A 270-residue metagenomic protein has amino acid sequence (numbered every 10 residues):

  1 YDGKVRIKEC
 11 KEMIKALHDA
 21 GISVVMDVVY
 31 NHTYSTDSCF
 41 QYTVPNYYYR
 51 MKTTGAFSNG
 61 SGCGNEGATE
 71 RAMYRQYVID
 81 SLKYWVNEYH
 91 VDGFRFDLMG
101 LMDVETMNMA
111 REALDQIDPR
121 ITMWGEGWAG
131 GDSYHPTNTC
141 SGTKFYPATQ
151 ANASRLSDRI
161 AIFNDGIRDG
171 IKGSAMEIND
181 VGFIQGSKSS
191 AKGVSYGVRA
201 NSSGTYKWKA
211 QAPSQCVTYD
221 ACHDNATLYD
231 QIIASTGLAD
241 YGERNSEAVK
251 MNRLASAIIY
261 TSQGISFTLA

Functional and structural regions predicted by a protein language model:
Y1-H90, M99-T122: Substrate-binding/active-site clefts of carbohydrate-active enzymes
G3-E12, A153-S157, A210-S214, H223 (+1 more regions): Glycine-rich, flexible loop segments associated with nucleotide phosphate handling
A20, L98-A210, C216, A257-A270: Active-site-proximal helices and loops of the catalytic beta/alpha 8
N31, L101, W128-G131, D224-T227 (+1 more regions): Short, solvent-exposed loop/turn segments at secondary-structure junctions
S35-Q41, Y134-T137, Y229-A234: Short, solvent-exposed loop/turn and secondary-structure capping segments
V44-P45, L114-D115, G142-F145, G237-Y241: Short, low-complexity, polar/charged sequence segments that are solvent-exposed and flexible
G93-F94: Active-site capping/gating regions of soluble enzymes
P213-A270: Loop/helix patches that line or flank the sugar-binding groove of alpha-linked glycan CAZymes
